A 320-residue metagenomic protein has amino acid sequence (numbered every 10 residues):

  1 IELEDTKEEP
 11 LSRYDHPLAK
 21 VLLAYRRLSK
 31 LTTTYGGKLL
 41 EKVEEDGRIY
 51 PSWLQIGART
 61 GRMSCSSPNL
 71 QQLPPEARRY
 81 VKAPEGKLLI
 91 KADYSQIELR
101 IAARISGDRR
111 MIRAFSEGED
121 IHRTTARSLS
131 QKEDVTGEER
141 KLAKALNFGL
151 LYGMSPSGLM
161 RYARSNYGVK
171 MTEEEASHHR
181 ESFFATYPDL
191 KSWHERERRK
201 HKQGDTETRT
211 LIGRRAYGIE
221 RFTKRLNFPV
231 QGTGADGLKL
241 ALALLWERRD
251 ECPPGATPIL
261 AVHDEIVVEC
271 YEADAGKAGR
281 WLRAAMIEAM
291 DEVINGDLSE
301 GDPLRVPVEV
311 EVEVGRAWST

Functional and structural regions predicted by a protein language model:
I1-T320: Conserved catalytic core of nucleotide polymerization and phosphodiester-bond processing enzymes
